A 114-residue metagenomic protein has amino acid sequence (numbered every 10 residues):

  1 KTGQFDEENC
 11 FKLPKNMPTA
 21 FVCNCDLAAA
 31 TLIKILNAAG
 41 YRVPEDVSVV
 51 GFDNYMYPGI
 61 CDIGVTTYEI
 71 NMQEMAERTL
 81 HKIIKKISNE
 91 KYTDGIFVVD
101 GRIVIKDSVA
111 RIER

Functional and structural regions predicted by a protein language model:
K1-F5: Short beta-strand elements in bilobed, periplasmic/extracellular small-molecule ligand-binding domains
E7-R114: Flexible loop/turn connectors
